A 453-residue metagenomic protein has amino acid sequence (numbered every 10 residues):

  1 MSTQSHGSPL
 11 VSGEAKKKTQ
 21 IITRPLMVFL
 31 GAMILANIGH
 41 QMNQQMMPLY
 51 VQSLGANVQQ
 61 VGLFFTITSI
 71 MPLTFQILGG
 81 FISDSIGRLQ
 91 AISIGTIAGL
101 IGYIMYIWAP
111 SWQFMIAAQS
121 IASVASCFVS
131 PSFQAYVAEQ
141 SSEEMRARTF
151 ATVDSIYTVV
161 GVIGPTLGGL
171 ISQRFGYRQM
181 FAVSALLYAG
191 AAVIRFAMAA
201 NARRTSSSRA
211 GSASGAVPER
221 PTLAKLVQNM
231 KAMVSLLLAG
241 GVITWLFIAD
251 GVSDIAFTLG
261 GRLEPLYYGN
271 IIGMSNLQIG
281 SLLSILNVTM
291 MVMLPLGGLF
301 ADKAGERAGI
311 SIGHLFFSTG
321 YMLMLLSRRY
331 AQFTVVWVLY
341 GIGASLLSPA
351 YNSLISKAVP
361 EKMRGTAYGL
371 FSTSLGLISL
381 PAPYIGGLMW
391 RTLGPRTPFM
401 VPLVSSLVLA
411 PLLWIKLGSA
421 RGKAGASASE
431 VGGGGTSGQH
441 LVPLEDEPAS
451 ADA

Functional and structural regions predicted by a protein language model:
H6-T23, A202-W245, G438-D446: Juxtamembrane intracellular "pre-TM" segments in multi-pass secondary transporters
M46-Q59, R262-L277: Short amphipathic helix-loop junctions that connect adjacent transmembrane helices in Major Facilitator Superfamily/SLC
V51, I82-S83, L170-F175, F300-A301 (+1 more regions): Interfacial helix-cap and linker-helix signal at transmembrane-aqueous boundaries of multi-pass secondary transporters
S69-I77, G161-V162, N287-P295, S379-L380: Residue-level signature of mid-helix packing/kink "hotspots" within the transmembrane helices of 12-pass Major
Q76-G87, L294-G305, W390: Helix-to-loop junctions at the C-terminal end of transmembrane segments in multipass secondary transporters
G87, W108-Q113, S327-R328: Helix-breaking motifs and short loop linkers at transmembrane-helix boundaries and internal kinks in secondary membrane
Q90-I104, A185, A308-L323: Structural signature of the two symmetry-related core transmembrane helices
S120-Y157: Cytoplasmic helix-loop-helix junction between adjacent transmembrane helices in 12-TM secondary transporters
